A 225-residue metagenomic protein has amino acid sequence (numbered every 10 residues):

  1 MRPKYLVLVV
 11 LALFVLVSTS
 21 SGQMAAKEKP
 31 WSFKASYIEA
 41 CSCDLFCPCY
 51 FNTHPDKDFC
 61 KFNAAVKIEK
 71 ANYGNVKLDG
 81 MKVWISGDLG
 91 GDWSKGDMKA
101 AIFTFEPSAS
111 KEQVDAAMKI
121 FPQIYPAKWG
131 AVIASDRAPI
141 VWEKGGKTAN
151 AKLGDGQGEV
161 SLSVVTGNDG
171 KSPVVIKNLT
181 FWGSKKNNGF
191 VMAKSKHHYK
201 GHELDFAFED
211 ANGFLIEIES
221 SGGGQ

Functional and structural regions predicted by a protein language model:
M1-Y5: Positively charged n-region of N-terminal signal peptides that target proteins for export
L6-L8, G74: Short amphipathic alpha-helical "recognition" segments used for binding
L8-S18: Bacterial N-terminal signal peptides
L16-K27: Bacterial Sec-dependent signal peptides at the C-terminal "C-region" and cleavage site
E28-Q225: Beta-strand-enriched cores of mature, soluble protein domains
